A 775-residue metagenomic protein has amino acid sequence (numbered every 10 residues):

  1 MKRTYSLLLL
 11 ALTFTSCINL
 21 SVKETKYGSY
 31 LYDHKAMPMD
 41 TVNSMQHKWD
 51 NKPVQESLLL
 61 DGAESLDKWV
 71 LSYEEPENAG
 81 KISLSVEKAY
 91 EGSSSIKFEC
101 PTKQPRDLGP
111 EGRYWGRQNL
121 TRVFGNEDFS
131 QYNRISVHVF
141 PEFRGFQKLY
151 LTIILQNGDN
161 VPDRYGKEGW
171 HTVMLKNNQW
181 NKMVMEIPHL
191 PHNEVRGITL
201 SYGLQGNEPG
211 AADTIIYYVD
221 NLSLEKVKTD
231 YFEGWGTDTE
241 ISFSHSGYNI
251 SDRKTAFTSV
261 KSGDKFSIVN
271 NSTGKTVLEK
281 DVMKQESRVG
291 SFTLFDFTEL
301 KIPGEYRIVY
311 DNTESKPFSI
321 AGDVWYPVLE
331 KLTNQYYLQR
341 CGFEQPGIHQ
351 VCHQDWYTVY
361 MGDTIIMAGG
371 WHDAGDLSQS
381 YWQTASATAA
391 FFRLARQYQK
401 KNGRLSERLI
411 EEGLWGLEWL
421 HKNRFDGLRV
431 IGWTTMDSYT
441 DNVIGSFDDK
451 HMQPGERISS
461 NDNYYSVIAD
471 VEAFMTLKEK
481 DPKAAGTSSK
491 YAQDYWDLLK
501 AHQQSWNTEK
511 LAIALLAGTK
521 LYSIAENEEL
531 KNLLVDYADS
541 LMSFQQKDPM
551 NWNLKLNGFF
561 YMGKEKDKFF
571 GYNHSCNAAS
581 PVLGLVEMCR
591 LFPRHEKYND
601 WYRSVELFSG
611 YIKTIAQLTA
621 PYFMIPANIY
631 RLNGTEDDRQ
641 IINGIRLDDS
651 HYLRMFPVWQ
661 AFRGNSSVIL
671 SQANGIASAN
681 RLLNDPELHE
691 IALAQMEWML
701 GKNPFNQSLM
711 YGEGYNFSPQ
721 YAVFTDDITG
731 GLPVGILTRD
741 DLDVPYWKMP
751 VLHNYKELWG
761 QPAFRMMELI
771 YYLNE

Functional and structural regions predicted by a protein language model:
T15-S16: C-terminal motif of bacterial Sec signal peptides marking the signal peptidase cleavage site
V22-K81, M699: Extracellular carbohydrate-recognition regions
T25-G28, I135-V137, Y150-T152, N181-Y217 (+1 more regions): Extracellular beta-strand ligand-recognition surfaces/modules
L31-M39, T229-Y231, W235-T237, N270-T273 (+5 more regions): Glycan-recognition and catalytic cores of secretory/periplasmic carbohydrate-active enzymes
S83-W115: Short carbohydrate-recognition loop motifs
T102, D107-H192: Extracellular ligand-binding interfaces
F129-S136, G236-K261: Contiguous beta-strand segments within globular domains
N178-V184, Q285-E299: Aromatic sugar-binding surface patches on proteins that engage polysaccharides or sugar-phosphate polymers
